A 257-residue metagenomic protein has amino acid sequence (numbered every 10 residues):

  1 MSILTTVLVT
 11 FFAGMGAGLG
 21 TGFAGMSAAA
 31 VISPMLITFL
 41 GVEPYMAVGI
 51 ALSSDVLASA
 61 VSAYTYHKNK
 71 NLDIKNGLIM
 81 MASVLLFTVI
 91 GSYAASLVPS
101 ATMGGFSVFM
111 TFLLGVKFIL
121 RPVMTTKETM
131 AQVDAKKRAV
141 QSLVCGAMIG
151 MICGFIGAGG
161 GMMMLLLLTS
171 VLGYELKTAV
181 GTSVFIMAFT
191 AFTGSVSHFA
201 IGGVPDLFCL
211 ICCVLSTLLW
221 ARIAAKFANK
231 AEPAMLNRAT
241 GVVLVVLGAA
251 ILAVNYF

Functional and structural regions predicted by a protein language model:
M1-L19, S33-F39, P44, T65-M151 (+2 more regions): Juxtamembrane transmembrane-helix boundary motif
F23-I32, G157-L167: Transmembrane helix boundary and interhelical junction motifs in multipass membrane proteins
V42-I50, K75-N76, G173-V184: Membrane-interface alpha-helices at helix entry/exit sites of multi-pass transporters
I50-T65: Transmembrane alpha-helices of multi-pass small-molecule transport proteins
A51-D55, S183-M187, C209-L210, V214: Short hydrophobic/aromatic, small-residue-rich stretches within specific transmembrane helices of secondary active
T126-K127, L143, A158-M163, Y174-T178: Short, structured loop/turn "capping" segments at alpha-beta junctions
T190, G194-H198: Alpha-helical transmembrane segments of helical membrane proteins, especially in multi-pass transport, channel
